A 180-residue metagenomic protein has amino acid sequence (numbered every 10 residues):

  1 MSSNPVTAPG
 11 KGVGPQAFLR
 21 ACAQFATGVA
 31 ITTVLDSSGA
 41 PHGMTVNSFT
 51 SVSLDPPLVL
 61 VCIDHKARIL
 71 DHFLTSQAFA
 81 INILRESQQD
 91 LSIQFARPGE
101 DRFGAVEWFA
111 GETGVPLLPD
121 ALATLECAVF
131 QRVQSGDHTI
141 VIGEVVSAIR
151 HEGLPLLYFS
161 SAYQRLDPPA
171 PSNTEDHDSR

Functional and structural regions predicted by a protein language model:
M1-R180: Basic, polyanion-binding surface patches
